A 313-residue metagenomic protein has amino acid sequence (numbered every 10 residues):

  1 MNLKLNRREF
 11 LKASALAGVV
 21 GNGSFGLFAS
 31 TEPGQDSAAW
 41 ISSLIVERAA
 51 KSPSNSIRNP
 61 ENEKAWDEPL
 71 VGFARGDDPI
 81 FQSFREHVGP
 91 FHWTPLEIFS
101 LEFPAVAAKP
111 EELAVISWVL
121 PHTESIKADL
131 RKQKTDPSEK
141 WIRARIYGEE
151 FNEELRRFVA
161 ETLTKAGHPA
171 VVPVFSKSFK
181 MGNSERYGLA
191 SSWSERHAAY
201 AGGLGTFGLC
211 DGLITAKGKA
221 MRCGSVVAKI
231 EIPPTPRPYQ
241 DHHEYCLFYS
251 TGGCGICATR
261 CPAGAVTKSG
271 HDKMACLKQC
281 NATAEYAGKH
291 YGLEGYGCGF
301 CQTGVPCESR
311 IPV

Functional and structural regions predicted by a protein language model:
N2-L3, E9-S30: N-terminal export signals
L3-K4, S269: A structural signal for short, well-ordered beta-strand elements
N6, K109-E112, H242: Residue-level preference for short coil/turn positions at secondary-structure junctions
R7-R8, L130, K180: Alpha-helix termini
L11, E63-A65, A108-P110, T162 (+2 more regions): A generic structural signal for short, solvent-exposed coil/turn residues that cap or connect secondary-structure
A17-V20, T31-E139, R143-A144: Non-catalytic, usually N-terminal nucleic-acid engagement modules in DNA/RNA processing proteins
Q133-V313: Catalytic cores of enzyme domains
